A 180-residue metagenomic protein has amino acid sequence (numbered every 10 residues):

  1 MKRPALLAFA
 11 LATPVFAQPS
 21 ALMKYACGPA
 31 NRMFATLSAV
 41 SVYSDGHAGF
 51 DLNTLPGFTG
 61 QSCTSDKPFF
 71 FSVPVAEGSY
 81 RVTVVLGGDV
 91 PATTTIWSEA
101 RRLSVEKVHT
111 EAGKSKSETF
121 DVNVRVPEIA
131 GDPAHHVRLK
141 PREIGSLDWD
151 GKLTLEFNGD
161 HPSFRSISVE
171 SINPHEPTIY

Functional and structural regions predicted by a protein language model:
M1-L6: Bacterial N-terminal signal peptides that target proteins for export
L7-A8, L52: Intrinsically disordered, low-complexity segments enriched in polar/charged small residues
F9-A17: Hydrophobic h-region of N-terminal signal peptides that target proteins for export in Gram-negative bacteria
Q18-Y180: Compositionally biased, intrinsically disordered or flexible polar/acidic segments
